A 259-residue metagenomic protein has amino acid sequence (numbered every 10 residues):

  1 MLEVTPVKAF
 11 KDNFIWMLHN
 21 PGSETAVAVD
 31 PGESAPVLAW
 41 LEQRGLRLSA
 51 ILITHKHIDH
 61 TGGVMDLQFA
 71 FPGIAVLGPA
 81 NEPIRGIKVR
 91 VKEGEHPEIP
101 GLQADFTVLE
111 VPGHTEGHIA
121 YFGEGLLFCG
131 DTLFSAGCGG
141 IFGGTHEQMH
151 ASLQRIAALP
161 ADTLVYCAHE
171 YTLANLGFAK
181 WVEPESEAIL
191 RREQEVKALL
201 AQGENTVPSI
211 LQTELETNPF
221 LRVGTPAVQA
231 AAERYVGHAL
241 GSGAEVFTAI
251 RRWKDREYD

Functional and structural regions predicted by a protein language model:
M1-R47, I119-L133: Conserved beta-strand hairpin/beta-sheet module of binuclear metal-dependent hydrolase folds, prominently
M17, H96-F122, L126-L127, A158: Core dinuclear metal-dependent hydrolase active-site scaffold
L18, D30, H55, L67 (+5 more regions): Divalent metal-coordination and catalytic microenvironments
A26, E33-T107, R191-E195: Active-site HxH/HxHxD metal-binding segment of metal-dependent hydrolases
P31-E33, K56, N81-E82, H114-T115 (+4 more regions): Active-site metal-binding loops of divalent metal-dependent hydrolases
I51-T61, L109-E116, Y166-T172: Histidine-centered catalytic micro-motifs
G137-T163: Active-site-adjacent loop/tail segments of enzyme domains
Q154-L164, L173-D259: Accessory terminal helices/loops
